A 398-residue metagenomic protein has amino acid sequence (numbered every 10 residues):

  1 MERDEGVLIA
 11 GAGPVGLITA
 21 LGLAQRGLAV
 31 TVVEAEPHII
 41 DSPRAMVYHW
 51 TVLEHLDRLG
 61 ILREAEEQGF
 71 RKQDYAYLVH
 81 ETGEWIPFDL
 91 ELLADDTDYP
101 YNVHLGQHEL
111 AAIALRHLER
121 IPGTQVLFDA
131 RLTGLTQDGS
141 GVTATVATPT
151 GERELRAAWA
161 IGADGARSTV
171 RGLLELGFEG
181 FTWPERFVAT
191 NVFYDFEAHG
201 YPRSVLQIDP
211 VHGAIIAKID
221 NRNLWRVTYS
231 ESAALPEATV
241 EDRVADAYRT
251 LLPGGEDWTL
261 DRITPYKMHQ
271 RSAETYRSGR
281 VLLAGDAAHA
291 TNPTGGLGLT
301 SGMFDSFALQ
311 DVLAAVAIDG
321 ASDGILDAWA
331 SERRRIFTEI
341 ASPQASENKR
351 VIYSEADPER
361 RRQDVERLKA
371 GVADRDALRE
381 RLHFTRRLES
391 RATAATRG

Functional and structural regions predicted by a protein language model:
M1-V7, Q25-R26: Extreme N-terminal leader/targeting segments of oxidoreductases
R3-E5, T150-W159: Core beta-strand elements of the Rossmann-like FAD/NAD(P) dinucleotide-binding domain in flavoenzyme oxidoreductases
A10-L21, Q25, A114, G162 (+2 more regions): Conserved mid-domain beta->alpha element of the FAD-binding
A24-R44: Glycine-rich FAD pyrophosphate-binding loop
R44, H49-H117, K218, A341: Active-site-adjacent segment of FAD-dependent monooxygenases/related oxidoreductases
R116, W159, A163-M268: Conserved FAD-binding catalytic core of PHBH/FMO-like flavoproteins
F128-V142: A conserved short coil-to-beta-strand element within the FAD-binding core of flavoproteins
V312-G398: C-terminal helical "tail/cap" subdomain of flavin- and related membrane-associated enzymes
